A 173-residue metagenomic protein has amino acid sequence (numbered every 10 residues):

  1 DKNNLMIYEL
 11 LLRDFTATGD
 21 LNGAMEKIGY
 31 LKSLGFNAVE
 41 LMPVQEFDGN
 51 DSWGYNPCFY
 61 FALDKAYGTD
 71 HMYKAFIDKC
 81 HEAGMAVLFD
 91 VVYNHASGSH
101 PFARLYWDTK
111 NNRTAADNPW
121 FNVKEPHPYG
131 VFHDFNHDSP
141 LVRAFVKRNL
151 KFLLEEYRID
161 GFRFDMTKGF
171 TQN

Functional and structural regions predicted by a protein language model:
K2, L11-Y157, M166-N173: Substrate-binding/active-site clefts of carbohydrate-active enzymes
G161-F162: Active-site capping/gating regions of soluble enzymes
